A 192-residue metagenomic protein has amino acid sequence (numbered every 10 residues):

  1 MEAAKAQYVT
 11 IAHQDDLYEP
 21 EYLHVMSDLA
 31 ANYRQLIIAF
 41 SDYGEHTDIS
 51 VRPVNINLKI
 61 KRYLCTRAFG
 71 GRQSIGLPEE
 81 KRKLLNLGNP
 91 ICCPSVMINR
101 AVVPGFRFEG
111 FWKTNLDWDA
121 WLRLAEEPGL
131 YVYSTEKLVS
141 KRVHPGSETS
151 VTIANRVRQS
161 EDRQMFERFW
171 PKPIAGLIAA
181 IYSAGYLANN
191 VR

Functional and structural regions predicted by a protein language model:
M1-E2: Short, conserved alpha-helix that lines the donor NDP-sugar binding/gating region of sugar-transfer enzymes
A6, Y33-L36, P128-G129: Short, high-confidence coil segments that cap the C-terminus of an alpha-helix and link into the following beta-strand
V9: Short aromatic/hydrophobic "clamp" motif used to bind/position activated sugar donors
H13-L17, D42: The conserved acidic donor/metal-binding loop of glycosyltransferases
E21-R62: Conserved donor NDP-sugar-binding/catalytic core segment of glycosyltransferases
L64-R158: Conserved nucleotide-sugar donor-binding catalytic segment
I153-E167, G176-R192: Non-catalytic, C-terminal membrane-associated alpha-helical segments of glycosyltransferases
